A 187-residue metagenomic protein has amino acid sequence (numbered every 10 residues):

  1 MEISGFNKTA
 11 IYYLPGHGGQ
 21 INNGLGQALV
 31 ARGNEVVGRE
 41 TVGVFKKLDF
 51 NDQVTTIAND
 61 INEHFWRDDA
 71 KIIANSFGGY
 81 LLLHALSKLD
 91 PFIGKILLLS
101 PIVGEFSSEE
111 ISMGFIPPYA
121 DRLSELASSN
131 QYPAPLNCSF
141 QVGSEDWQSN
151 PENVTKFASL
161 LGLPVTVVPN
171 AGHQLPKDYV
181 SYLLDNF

Functional and structural regions predicted by a protein language model:
E2-R67: Active-site catalytic motif of lipid deacylating hydrolases and related acyltransferases
N22, W147-N153, P176: Conserved alpha/beta-hydrolase "acid-adjacent" motif
R39-V42, T166-L175: Short glycine-rich catalytic loops that host catalytic nucleophiles or stabilize transition states across multiple
T41-V44, L97-F106: Active-site nucleophile loop of the alpha/beta-hydrolase fold
K47-L48, A171-Y182: Catalytic histidine-centered segment of alpha/beta-hydrolase-like enzymes
F50-Q53, P101-S128, Y179-V180: Flexible "cap/lid" loop of the alpha/beta hydrolase fold
I73-L83: Gly/Ala-rich beta-loop-alpha elbow adjacent to hydrolase catalytic centers
A134-P135, S139-V142: Short beta-strand/loop motif that positions the catalytic acidic residue of the alpha/beta-hydrolase fold
